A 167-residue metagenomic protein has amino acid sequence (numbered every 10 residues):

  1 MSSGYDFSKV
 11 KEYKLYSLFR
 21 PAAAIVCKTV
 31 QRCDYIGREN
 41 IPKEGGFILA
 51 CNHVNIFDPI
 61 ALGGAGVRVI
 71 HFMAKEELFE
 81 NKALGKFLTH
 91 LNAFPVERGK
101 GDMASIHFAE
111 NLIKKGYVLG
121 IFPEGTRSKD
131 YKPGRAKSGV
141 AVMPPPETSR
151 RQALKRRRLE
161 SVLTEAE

Functional and structural regions predicted by a protein language model:
M1-V10: Short, Lys/Arg-rich, polar N-terminal cytosolic tail immediately upstream of the first transmembrane signal-anchor
E12-L15, R20, C27-E167: Soluble catalytic domains of membrane acyltransferases
